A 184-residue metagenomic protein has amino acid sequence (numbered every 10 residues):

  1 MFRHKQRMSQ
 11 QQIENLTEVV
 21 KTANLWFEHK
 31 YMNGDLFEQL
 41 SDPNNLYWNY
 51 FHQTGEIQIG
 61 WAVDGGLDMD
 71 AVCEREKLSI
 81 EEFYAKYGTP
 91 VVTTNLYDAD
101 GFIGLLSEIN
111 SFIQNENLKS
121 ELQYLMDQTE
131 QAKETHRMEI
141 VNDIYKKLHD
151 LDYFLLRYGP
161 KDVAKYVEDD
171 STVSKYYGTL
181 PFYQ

Functional and structural regions predicted by a protein language model:
M1-T93: Immediate post-signal-peptide N-terminus of mature secreted/exported proteins
L16, L25, L36, L40 (+10 more regions): Generic detector of leucine side chains in alpha-helical contexts
V19, H29-N45, Y50-E56, G60-W61 (+1 more regions): C-terminal amphipathic alpha-helix
E82-K161: Long, amphipathic, charge-rich alpha-helical segments that form helical bundles/coiled-coils
